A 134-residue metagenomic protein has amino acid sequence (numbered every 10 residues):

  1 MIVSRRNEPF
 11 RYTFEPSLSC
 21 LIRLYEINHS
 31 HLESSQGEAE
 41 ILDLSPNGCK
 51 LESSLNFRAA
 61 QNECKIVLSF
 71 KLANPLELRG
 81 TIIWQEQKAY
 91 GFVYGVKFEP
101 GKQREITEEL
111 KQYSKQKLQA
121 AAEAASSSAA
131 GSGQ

Functional and structural regions predicted by a protein language model:
M1-L44, K115-Q134: N-terminal helix initiation/capping motif
T13, E33-Q36, S69-L78: Short coil-to-beta-strand transition motifs
S19-H29, N62-P75: Short conserved beta-strand and strand-loop elements enriched in small hydrophobics with frequent Asp/Gly
N28-A59, E63-V67: Short strand-loop-strand
A39, L78-I83: Short beta-strand-centered aromatic/proline hotspots
K50-S53, E86-P100: Short, solvent-exposed secondary-structure boundary/capping segments
K71-A73, Q85-Q87, G101-Q103: Short coil/turn motifs at secondary-structure junctions
Q103-K111: A short macromolecule-binding patch
